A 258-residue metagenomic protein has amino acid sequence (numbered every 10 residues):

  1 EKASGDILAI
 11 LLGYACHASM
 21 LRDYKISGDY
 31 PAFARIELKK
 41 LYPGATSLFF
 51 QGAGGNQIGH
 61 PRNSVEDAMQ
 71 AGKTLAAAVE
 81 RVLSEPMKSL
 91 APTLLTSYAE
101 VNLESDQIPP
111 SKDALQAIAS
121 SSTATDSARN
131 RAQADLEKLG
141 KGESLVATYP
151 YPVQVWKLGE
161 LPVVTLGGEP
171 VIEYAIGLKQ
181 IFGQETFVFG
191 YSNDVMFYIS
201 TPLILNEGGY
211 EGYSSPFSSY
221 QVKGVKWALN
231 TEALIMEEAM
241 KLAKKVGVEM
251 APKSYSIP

Functional and structural regions predicted by a protein language model:
E1-P258: Non-catalytic substrate/cofactor recognition surfaces at enzyme active-site rims
